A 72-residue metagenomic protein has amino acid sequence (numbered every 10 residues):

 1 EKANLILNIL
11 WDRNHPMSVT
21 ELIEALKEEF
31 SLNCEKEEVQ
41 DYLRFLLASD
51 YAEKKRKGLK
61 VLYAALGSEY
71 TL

Functional and structural regions predicted by a protein language model:
E1-P16: Short alpha-helical segments that sit at the start of domains
N4, V19-T20, Q40, S49: Short amphipathic alpha-helical segments
W11, K27-E28: A general structural signal for alpha-helical elements within enzymatic catalytic domains
P16-K27: Short acidic, hydrophobic short linear motifs in intrinsically disordered regions
L32-A48: Short amphipathic alpha-helical interaction segments
L47-K57: A short, conserved structural fragment
K57-L72: Short, cationic-aromatic polyanion-contact patches
